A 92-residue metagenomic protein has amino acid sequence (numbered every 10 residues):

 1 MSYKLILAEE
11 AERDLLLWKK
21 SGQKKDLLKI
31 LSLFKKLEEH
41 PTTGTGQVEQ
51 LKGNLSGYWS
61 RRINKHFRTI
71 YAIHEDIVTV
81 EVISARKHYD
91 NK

Functional and structural regions predicted by a protein language model:
M1-I6, E12-L28, R61-R68, A72-K92: Enriched for short, Lys/Arg-rich terminal
R13, S32-K35: Generic recognition of well-ordered alpha-helical segments within structured catalytic/regulatory domains
L27-I30, V48: A general structural signal for well-ordered alpha-helical segments in protein cores
K35-R61: A short, surface-exposed loop/turn module that caps and links secondary-structure elements
